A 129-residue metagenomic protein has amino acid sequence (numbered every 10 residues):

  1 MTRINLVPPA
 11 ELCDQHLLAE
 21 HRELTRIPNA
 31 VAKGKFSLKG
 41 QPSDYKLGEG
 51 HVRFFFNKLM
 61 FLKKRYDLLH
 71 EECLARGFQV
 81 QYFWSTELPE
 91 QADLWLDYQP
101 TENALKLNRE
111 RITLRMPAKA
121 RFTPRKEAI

Functional and structural regions predicted by a protein language model:
M1-I129: Extended, charge-rich alpha-helical interface modules
